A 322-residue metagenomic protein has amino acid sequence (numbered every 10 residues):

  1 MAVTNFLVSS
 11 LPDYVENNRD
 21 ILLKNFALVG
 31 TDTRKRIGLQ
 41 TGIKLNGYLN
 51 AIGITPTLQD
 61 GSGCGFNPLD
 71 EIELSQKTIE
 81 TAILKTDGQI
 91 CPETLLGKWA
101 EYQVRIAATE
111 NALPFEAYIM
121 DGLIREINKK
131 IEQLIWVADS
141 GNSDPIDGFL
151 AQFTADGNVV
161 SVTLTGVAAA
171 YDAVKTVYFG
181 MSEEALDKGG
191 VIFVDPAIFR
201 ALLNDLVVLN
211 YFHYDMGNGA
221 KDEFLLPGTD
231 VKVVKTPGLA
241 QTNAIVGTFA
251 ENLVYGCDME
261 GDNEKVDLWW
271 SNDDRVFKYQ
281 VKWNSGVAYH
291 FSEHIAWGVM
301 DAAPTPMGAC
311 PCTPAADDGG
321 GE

Functional and structural regions predicted by a protein language model:
A2-T57, E110, L150-T165, N204-E322: Sequence/fold signature of self-assembling virion shell proteins
N18-A100, K129: Acidic/polar, low-complexity extended loops/arms that serve as protein-protein interfaces in large oligomeric shells
Q89-K98, Y102, F193-I198, T248-A250 (+1 more regions): Helix N-cap / beta->alpha transition motif
K98-W99, E132, A201-N204: Short helix/loop capping segments that flank catalytic or ligand/cofactor-binding pockets
A100, I135-S140, D187-D195, Y214-D215: Short coil/turn segments at secondary-structure boundaries
A100-F179, V299-D318: Alpha-helical scaffold segments that mediate packing/assembly in large oligomeric complexes
N128, E132, P196, L239-Q241: Internal mixed-charge
V174-N210: Ordered core of a single globular domain
